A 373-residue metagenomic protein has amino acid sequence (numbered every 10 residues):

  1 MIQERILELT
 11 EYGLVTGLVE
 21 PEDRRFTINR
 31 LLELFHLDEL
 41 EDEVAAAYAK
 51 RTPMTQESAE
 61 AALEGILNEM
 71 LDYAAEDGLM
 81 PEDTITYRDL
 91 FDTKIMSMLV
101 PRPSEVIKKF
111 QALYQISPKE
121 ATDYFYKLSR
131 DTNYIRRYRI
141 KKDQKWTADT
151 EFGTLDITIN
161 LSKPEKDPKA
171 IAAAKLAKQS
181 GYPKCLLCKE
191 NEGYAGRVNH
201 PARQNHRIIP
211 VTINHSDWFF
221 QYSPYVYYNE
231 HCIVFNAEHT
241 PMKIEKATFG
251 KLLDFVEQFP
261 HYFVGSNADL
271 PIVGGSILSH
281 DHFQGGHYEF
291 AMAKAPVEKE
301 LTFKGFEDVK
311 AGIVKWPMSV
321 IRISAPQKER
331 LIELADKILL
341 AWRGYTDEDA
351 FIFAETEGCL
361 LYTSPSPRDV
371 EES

Functional and structural regions predicted by a protein language model:
M1-A170: Extreme N-terminal flexible tails
K127-I233: Terminal catalytic/cofactor-binding subdomain
N205-R207, A237-V264: Helical scaffold of the NTase/Pol beta-like nucleotidyltransferase catalytic core
Y227-F235, V314-I321: Glycine-rich, often proline-containing surface loops adjacent to acidic residues and nearby aromatics that form
A247, V256, P260-S276, G285-L339 (+1 more regions): Catalytic or ion-translocation cores adjacent to nucleophile or general acid/base/metal-coordination motifs in diverse
I352-L361: A glycine-rich phosphate-binding loop feature that marks nucleotide/adenosyl-phosphate handling sites
Y362-D369: Conserved small/polar residues in nucleotide/adenosyl-binding loops
